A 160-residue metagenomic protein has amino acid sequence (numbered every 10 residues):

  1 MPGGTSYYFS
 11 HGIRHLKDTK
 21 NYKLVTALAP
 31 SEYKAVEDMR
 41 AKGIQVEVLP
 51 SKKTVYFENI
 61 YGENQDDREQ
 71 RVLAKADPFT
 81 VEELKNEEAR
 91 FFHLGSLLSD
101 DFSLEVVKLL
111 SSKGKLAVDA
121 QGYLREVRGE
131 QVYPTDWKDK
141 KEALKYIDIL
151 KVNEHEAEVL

Functional and structural regions predicted by a protein language model:
M1-I13: Short catalytic helix/loop segments, enriched in acidic residues and glycine and frequently bearing histidine
H11-N21: Alpha-helix C-terminal capping segments
T19-N21, T26-A27, Y33-L49, G62-L160: Ribokinase/PfkB-type carbohydrate-kinase core domain
S51-K53: Flexible phosphate-sensing "switch/lid" loops adjacent to ATP/NTP-binding sites across phosphate-transfer
N59: N-terminal active-site wall of soluble small-molecule enzyme domains
